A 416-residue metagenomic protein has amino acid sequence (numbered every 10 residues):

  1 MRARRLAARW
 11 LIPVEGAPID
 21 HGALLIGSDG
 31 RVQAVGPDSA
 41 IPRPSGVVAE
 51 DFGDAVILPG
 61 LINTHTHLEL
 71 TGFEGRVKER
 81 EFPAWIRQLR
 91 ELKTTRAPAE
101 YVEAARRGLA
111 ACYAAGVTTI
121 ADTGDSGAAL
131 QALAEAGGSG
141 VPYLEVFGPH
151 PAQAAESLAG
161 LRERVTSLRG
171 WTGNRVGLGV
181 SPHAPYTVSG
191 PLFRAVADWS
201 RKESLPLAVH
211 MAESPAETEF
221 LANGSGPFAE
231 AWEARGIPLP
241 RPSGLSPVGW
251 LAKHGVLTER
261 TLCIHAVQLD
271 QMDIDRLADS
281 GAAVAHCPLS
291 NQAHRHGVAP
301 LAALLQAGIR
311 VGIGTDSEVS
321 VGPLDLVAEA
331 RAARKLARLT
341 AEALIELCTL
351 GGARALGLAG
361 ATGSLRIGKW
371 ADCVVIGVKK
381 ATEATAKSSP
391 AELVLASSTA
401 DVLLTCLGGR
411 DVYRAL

Functional and structural regions predicted by a protein language model:
M1-R5, P13-L58: Histidine-rich, glycine-flanked metal-binding segment
V56-I57, E74-G137, A159-G173: Alpha-helical scaffold segments that flank or form the walls of functional sites
G60-T71, P206-P215: Histidine-centered catalytic micro-motifs
H67, D125-S126, E145-P149, S181-P185 (+4 more regions): Active-site beta-loop-alpha junctions enriched in small/polar residues
G72-E103, G137, V141-P149, S214-R260 (+1 more regions): Active-site gating loops and adjacent loop-to-helix segments of metal-dependent hydrolytic enzymes
A129-E135, A159-A283, R295-V311, G360: Histidine/acidic residue-rich metal-binding segments in metalloenzymes
K253-V256, G297-T382, S397: His/Asp/Glu-enriched, well-ordered alpha-helical/loop segment that forms or immediately abuts the divalent-metal
W370-L416: C-terminal cap of metal-dependent C-N hydrolases
